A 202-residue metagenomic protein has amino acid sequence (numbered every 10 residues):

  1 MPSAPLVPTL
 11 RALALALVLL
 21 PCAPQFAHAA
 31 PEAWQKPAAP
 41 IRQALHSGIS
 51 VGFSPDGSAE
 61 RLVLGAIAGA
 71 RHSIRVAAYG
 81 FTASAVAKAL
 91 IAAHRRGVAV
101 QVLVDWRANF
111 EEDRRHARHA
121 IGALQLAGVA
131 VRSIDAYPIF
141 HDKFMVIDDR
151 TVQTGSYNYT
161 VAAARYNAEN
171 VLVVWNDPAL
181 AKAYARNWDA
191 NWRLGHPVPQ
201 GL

Functional and structural regions predicted by a protein language model:
P2-L13: Bacterial N-terminal signal peptides that target proteins for export
A12-A23: Bacterial N-terminal signal peptides
A27-A29: Boundary at the C-terminal end of the N-terminal hydrophobic targeting segment
P31-D56: N-terminal low-complexity, Pro/Thr/Ser-rich intrinsically disordered segments that act as propeptides or flexible
W34-P40, F140, I147, T151-L202: Signature of lipid phosphatidyltransferase scaffolds
P55-G57, A78-T82, V104-A108, D135 (+2 more regions): A mature extracytoplasmic/lumenal domain signature
V63-V129: Primarily the HKD phosphodiesterase
A83-K88, F110-H119, F140-K143, T154-G155 (+2 more regions): Extracytoplasmic/secreted cell-surface and envelope-processing proteins
